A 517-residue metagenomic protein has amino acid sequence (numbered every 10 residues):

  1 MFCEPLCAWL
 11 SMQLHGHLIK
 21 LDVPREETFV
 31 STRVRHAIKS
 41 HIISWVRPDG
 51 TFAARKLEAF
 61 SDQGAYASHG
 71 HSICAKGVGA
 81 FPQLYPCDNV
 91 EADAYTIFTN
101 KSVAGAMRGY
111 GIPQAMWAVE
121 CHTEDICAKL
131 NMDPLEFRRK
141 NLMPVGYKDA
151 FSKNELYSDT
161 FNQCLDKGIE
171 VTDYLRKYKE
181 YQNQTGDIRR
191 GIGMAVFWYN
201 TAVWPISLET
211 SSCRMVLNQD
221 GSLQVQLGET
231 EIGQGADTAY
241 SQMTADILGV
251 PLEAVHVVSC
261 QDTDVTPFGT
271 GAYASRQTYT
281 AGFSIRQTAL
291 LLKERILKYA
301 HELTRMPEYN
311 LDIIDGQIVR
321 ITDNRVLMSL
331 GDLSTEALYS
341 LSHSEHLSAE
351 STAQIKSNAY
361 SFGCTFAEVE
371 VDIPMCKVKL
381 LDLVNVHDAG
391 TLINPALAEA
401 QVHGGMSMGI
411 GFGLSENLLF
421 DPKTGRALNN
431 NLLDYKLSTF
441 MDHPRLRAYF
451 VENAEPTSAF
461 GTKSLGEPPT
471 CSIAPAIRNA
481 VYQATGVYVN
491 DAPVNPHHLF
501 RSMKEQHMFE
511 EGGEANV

Functional and structural regions predicted by a protein language model:
E4, R25-V90: Active-site cavity-forming subdomains of large catalytic enzyme subunits
W9-P24, T28-S31: Conserved catalytic cysteine-centered active-site region of acyl-thioester-dependent Claisen-condensing enzymes
M12-I19, P48-D49, I73-F197, T201 (+1 more regions): C-terminal catalytic domains of large/alpha subunits in multi-subunit enzymes
P24-S31, G221-G228, I314, Q354-K356 (+1 more regions): Cysteine-centered functional microenvironments
I38-S40, S211, G363-T365: Short, small/polar residue-rich loop motifs at catalytic or cofactor-binding pockets
L57-Y66, T230-I232, L383-G390, E452: Short, solvent-exposed aromatic-acidic interface loops
A75, G79, I192-S222, L227 (+1 more regions): Conserved beta-alpha junction segments in alpha/beta enzyme cores
